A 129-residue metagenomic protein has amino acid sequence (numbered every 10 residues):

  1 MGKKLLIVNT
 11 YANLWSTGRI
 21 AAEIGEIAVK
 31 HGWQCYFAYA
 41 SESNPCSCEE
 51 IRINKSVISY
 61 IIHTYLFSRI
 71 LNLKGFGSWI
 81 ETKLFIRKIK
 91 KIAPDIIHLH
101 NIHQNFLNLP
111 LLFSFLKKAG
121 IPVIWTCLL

Functional and structural regions predicted by a protein language model:
M1-E50, K90, K117-P122: N-terminal subdomain of nucleotide-sugar transferases
L6, A12-N13, L73-K74, H100-N101: A generic structural signal for short
T10, A40, I102, L128-L129: An acidic- and aromatic-residue-enriched active-site/binding cleft used to recognize and process polar
S16, G77-L84, Q104-N108: Soluble or luminal CAZymes and related metallo-dependent hydrolases
I20, N108-F115: A short acidic, amphipathic alpha-helical/loop segment
K30-I96: A conserved catalytic-core segment of Leloir-type glycosyltransferases
R87-L107, P122-L128: Short N-terminal targeting/anchoring amphipathic segment
